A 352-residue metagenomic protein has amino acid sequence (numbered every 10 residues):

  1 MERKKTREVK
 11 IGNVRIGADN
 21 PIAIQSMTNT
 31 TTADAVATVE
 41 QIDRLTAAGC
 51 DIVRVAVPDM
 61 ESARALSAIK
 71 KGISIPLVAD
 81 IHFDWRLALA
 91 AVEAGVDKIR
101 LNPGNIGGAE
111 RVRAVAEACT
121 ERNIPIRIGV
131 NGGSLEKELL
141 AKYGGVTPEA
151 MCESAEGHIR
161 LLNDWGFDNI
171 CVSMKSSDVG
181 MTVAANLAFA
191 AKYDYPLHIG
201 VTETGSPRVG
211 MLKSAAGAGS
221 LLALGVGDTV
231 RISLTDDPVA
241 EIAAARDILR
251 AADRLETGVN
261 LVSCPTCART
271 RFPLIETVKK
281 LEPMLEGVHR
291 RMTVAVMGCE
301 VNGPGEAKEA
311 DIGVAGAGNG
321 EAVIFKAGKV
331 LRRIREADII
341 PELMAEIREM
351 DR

Functional and structural regions predicted by a protein language model:
M1-M27, T120, P283: N-terminal amphipathic alpha-helix/helix-capping segment at the start of soluble metabolic enzymes
D19-A37, A56, I75-F83, L139-C152 (+1 more regions): Active-site mouth loops of central-metabolism enzymes
I24, D80, I128, V172 (+5 more regions): Conserved, mostly hydrophobic/aromatic
N29-A35, T46-K70, R100-G108, I170-V179: Glycine-rich, proline-tolerant flexible connector loops at the mouths of alpha/beta enzymes
M60-I81, A114-I126, A188-L197, L281-L285: Alpha-helix-loop-beta-strand connector modules within alpha/beta enzyme cores
I73-I75, E93-I99, T120-N123, A190-P196 (+3 more regions): Glycine-enriched alpha-helix->loop->beta-strand junction motifs that scaffold or abut catalytic
R86-R127: Hydrophobic or amphipathic alpha-helical targeting/insertion segments
N131, L139-E286, V296: Catalytic alpha/beta core domains of metabolic enzymes, predominantly
